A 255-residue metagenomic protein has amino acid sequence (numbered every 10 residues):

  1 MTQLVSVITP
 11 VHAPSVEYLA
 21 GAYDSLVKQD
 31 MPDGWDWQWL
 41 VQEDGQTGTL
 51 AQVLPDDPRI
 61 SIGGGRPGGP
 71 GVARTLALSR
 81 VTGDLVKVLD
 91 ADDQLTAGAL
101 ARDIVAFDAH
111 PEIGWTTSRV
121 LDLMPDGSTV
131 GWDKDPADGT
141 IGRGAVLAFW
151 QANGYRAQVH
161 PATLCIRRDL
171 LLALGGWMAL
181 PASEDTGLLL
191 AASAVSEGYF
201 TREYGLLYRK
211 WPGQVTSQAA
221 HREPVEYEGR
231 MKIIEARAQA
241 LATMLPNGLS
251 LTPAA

Functional and structural regions predicted by a protein language model:
P14-Q29: Short, well-formed alpha-helical segments that are part of the catalytic scaffolds of diverse glycosyltransferases
Y23, G34-Q46, S61-R66, A91: Short beta-strand/loop segment that forms part of the nucleotide-sugar
G64-V81: Glycine-rich, basic loop-to-helix element that forms the pyrophosphate-binding segment of sugar-nucleotide handling
V86: Short aromatic/hydrophobic "clamp" motif used to bind/position activated sugar donors
L100-W132: Conserved donor NDP-sugar-binding/catalytic core segment of glycosyltransferases
R143-V146, Y204, Y208-W211, S217-G248: Catalytic core of nucleotide-sugar-dependent glycosyltransferases
G144-C165: A recurrent flexible, glycine/aromatic-enriched loop bordering the glycosyltransferase active site that acts as
P181-L188: Acidic donor-binding loop at a coil-to-helix junction in glycosyltransferase catalytic cores that engages
